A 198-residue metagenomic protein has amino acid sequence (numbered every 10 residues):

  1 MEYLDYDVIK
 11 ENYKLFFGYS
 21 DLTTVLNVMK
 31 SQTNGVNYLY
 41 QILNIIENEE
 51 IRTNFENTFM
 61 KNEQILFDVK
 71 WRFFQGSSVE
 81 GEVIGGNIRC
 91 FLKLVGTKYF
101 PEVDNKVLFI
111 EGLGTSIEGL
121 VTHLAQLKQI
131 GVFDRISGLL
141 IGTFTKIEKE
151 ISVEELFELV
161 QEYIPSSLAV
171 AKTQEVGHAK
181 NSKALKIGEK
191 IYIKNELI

Functional and structural regions predicted by a protein language model:
M1-D68, F73: Active-site histidine-anchored catalytic micro-motif
D5, L124-Q129, E155-L159: Short, solvent-exposed amphipathic alpha-helical segments in soluble enzyme and RNA/protein-processing domains
V8-N12, I130-R135, I164: Short, conserved loop/helix-junction motifs that constitute active-site signature segments in enzyme catalytic cores
G18, I136-T143, A171: Short internal beta-strands
D21, F91, L139, G188-I191: Buried hydrophobic positions in well-ordered alpha/beta secondary-structure cores of metabolic enzymes
R52-K128, F133: ATP/pyrophosphate-binding catalytic subdomain of soluble kinases
V107-F109, L113-G114, L140-K149: Glycine-rich phosphate/diphosphate-binding loops and the adjacent beta-loop-alpha structural elements that coordinate
T143-I198: ATP/nucleoside-binding phosphotransfer catalytic cores, i.e., glycine-rich phosphate-binding loops
